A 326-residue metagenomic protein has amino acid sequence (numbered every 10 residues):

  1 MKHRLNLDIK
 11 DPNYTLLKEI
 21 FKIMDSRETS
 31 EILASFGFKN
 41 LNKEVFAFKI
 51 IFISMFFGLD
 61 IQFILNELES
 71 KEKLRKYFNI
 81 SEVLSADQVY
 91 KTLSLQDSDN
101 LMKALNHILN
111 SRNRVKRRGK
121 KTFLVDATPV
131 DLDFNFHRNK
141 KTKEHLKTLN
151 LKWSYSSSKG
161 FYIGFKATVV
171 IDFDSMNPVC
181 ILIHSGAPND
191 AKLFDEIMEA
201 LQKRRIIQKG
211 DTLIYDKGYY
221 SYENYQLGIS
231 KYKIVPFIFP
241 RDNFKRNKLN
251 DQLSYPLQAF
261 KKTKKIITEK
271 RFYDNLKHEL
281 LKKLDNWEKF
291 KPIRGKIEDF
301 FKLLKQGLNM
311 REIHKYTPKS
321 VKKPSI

Functional and structural regions predicted by a protein language model:
M1-P12: General nucleic-acid-binding
K10-F56: Basic, short loop/linker segments at the boundary and entry of helix-turn-helix/winged-helix-like folds
A34-N40, Y77-F78, I183, K315-K319: A short glycine/serine-rich beta->alpha loop
K39-L105: Short, positively charged, Gly/Tyr-enriched micro-motifs that form contact patches at catalytic or ligand/partner
K39-N40, F56, Q62, S98-K217 (+1 more regions): Polybasic low-complexity intrinsically disordered regions
S175, L276-K283, K305-E312: Short acidic (Asp/Glu) and glycine-rich catalytic loops that position anionic groups and cofactors
G218, E223-F301: Helix-centered, glycine/charged polyanion-binding patches within enzymatic domains that contact phosphate-containing
W287-I326: Basic, amphipathic alpha-helical segments enriched in Lys/Arg and hydrophobic/aromatic residues
